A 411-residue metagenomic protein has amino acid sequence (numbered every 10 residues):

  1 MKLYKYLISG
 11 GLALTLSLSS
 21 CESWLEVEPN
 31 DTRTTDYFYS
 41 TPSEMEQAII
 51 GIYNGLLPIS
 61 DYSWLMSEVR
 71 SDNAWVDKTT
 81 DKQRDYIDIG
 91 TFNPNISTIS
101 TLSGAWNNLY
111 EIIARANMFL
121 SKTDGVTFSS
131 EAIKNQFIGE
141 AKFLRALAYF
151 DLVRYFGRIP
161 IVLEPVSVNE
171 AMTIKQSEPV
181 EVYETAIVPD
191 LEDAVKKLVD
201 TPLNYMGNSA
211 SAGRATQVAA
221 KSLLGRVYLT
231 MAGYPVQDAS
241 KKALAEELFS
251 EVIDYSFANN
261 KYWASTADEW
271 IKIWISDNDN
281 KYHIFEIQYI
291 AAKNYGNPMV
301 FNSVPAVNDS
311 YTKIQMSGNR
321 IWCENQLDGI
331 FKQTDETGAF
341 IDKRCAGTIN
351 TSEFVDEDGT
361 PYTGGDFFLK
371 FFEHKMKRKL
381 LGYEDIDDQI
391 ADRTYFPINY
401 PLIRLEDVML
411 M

Functional and structural regions predicted by a protein language model:
M1-N30: Bacterial Sec-dependent N-terminal signal peptides
C21-V69: Membrane-proximal, proline-rich intrinsically disordered regions
E28, V153-P165, K242: Short, well-structured active-site flanking segments
D36, Y62-D81, V162-P165, V199-A219 (+1 more regions): Short, surface-exposed recognition loops and adjoining beta-strand edges that mediate ligand/DNA contacts, enriched
P42, E46-I59, D81-F156, M172-T185 (+3 more regions): Conserved, well-structured interaction surfaces
S43-E44, I49, Y53, L57-S60 (+3 more regions): Elongated scaffold/linker segments in the mid-to-C-terminal portions of large proteins
K142, K221-V227: TPR/Sel1-like alpha-solenoid repeat signature
S211-L223, P401-V408: Amphipathic alpha-helical protein-interaction segments enriched in hydrophobic
